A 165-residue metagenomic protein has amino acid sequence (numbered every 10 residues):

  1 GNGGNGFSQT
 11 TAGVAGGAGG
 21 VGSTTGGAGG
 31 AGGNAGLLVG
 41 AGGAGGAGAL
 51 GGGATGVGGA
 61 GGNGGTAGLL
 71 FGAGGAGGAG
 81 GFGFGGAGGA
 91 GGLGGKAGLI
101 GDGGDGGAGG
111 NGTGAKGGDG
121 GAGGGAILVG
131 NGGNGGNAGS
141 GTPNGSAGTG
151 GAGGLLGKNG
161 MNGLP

Functional and structural regions predicted by a protein language model:
G1-P165: Glycine-centric low-complexity repeats
